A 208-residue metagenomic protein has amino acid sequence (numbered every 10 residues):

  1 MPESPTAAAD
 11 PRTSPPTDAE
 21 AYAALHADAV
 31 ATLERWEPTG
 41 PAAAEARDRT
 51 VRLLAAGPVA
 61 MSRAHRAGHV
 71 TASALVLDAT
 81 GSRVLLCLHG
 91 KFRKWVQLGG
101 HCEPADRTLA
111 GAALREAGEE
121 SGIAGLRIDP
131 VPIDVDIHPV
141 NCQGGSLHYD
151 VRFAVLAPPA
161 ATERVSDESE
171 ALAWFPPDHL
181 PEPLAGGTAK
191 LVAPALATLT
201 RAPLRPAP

Functional and structural regions predicted by a protein language model:
P2-E45, R49: Alpha-helical and coiled-coil interaction segments, frequently adjacent to or embedded within charge-biased
P5, L98-G100, A112, I133 (+2 more regions): Polybasic/polar functional segments that serve as interface/processing modules
R35-S73: Acidic, metal-coordinating catalytic segment for phosphate/diphosphate chemistry, firing primarily on the Nudix
M61-Q97: N-terminal strand-loop-strand
S82-G118, I123, D178: Conserved Nudix-box catalytic region and its N-terminal flanking loop in Nudix hydrolases and closely related
G122-A161: Active-site segment of metal-dependent pyrophosphate-handling enzymes, primarily the Nudix hydrolase catalytic core
E163-P194: NUDIX/MutT-family hydrolases
K190-P208: Charged phosphate-binding loop/patch that engages nucleotide di/tri-phosphates or the phosphate backbone of nucleic
